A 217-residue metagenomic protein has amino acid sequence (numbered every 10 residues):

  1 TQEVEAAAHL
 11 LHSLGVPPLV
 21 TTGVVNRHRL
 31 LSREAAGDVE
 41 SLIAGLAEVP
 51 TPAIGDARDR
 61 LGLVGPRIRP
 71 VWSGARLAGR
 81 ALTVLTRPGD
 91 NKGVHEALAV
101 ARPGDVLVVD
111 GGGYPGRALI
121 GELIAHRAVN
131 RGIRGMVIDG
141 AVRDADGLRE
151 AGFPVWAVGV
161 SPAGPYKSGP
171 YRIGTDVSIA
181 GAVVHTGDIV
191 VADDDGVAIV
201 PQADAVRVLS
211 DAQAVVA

Functional and structural regions predicted by a protein language model:
T1-T186, V200-A217: Feature captures the catalytic cores and cofactor-binding loops of soluble hydro-lyases/lyases that act on carboxylate
I189-A192: Acidic and generally charged, gly/proline-rich low-complexity regions
D195-G196: Channel- or pocket-lining gating/hinge segments that regulate access to a cavity or pore
